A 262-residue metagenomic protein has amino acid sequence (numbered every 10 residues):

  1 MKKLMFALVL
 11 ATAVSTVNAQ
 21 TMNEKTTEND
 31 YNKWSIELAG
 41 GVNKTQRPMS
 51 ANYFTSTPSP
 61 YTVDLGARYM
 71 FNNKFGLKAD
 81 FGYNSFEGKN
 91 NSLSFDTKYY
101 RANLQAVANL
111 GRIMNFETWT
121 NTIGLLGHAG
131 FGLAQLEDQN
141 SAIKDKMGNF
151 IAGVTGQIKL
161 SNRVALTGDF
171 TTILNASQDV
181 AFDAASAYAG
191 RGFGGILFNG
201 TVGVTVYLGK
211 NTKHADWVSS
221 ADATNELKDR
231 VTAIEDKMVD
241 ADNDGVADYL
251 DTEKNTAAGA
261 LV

Functional and structural regions predicted by a protein language model:
Q20-G66: Short glycine/proline- and aromatic-enriched beta-strand/turn motifs that initiate or cap beta-hairpins
T21-K33, K74, R112-G124, L160-R163 (+1 more regions): Short loop/turn motifs that connect adjacent beta-strands in outer-membrane beta-barrel proteins
N32, T57-Y61, K98-A102, I123 (+2 more regions): Residues that define the transmembrane beta-barrel architecture of outer-membrane proteins
L38-V42, L65-Y69, L104-L110, A129-L133 (+4 more regions): Residues on the lipid-exposed face of transmembrane beta-strands in outer-membrane beta-barrel proteins
P48-F54, G88-F95, T118-T120, E137-K146 (+2 more regions): Outer-membrane beta-barrel translocator domains and adjoining extracellular loop/strand segments of Gram-negative
N73-M147: Gram-negative (and chloroplast) outer-membrane scaffold detector with strong preference for beta-barrel transmembrane
S161-K237: Predominantly the C-terminal beta-signal and adjacent terminal strand-loop region of outer-membrane beta-barrel
D222-V262: Extracellular calcium-associated, cysteine-rich motifs in secreted modular proteins
